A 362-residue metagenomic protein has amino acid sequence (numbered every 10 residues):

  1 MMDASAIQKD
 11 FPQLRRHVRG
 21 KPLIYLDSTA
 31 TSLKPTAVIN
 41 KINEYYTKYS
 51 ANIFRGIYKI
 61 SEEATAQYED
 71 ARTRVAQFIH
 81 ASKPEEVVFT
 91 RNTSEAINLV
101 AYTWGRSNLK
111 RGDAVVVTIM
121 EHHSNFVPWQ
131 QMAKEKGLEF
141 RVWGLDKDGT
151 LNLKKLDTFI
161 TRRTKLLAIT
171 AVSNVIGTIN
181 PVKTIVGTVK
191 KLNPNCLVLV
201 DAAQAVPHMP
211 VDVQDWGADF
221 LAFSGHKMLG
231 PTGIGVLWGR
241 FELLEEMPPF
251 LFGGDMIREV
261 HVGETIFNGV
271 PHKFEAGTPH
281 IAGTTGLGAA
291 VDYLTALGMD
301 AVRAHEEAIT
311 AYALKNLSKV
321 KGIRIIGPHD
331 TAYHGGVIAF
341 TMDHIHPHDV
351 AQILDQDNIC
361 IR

Functional and structural regions predicted by a protein language model:
M1-R362: Pyridoxal 5′-phosphate
